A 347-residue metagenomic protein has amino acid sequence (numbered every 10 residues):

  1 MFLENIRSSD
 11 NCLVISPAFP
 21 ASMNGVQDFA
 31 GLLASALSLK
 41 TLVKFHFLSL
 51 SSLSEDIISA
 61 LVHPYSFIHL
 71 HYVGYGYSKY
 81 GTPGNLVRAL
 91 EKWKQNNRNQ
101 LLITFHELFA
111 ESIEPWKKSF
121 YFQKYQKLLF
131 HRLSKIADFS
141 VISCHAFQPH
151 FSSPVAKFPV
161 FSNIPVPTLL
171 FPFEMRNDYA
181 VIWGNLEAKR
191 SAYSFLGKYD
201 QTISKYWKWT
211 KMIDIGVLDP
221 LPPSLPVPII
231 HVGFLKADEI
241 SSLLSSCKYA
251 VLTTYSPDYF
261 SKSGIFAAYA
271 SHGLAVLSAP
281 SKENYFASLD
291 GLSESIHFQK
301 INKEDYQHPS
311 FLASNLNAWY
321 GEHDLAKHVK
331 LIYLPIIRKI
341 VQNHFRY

Functional and structural regions predicted by a protein language model:
P17-G31, G76-T82, A188-Y193, Y259-F260: A short, glycine/small-residue-rich beta-strand->loop->alpha-helix junction that serves as a flexible
S66-H69, L90-I113: Active-site proximal beta-strand in glycosyltransferases
R88-K92, A110, F120-S140: Membrane-proximal helix-turn-helix segments that form the acceptor-binding/catalytic region of lipid-linked
F130-R176, W183: Donor nucleotide-sugar binding/catalytic pocket of nucleotide-sugar-dependent glycosyltransferases
E174-P223: Conserved catalytic-core segment of nucleotide-activated headgroup transferases in glycan assembly
D214-L243: Nucleotide-activated donor-binding/catalytic signature segment of Leloir-type glycosyltransferases, i.e., the conserved
S245-F260, L274-L277: Acidic donor-binding loop of glycosyltransferase active sites
I301-R346: A charged, aromatic-enriched C-terminal amphipathic alpha-helix characteristic of glycosyltransferases across folds
